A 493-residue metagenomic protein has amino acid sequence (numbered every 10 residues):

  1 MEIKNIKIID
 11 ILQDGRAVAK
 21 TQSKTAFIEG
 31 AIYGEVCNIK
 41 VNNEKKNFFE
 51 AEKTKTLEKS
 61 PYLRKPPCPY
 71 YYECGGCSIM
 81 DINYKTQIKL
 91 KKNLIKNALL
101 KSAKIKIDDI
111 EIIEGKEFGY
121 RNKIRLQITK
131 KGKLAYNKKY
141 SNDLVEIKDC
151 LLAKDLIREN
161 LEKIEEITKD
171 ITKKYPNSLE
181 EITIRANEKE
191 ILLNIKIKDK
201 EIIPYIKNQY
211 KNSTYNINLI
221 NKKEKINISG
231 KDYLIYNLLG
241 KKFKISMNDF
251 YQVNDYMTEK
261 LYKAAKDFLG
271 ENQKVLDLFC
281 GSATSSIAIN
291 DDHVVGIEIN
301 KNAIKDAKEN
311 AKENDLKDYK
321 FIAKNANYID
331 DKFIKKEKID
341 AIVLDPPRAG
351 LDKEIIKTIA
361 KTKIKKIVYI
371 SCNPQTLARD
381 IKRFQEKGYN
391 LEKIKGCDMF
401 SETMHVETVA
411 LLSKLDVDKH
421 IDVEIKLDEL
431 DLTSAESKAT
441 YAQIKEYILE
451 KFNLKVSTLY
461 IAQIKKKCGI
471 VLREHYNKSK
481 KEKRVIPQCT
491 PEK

Functional and structural regions predicted by a protein language model:
M1-Y70, A103: Terminal RNA-binding accessory module
E2-N5, I11-G15, D170, K198-T433 (+1 more regions): Rossmann-like S-adenosyl-L-methionine
A17-Q22, A135-K139, A307: Short, acidic/hydrophobic/Gly-rich beta-strand patch recurrent on exposed beta strands that often constitutes part
K55-P66, G75-N177, E188: Extended interfacial segments that mediate partner engagement and assembly in macromolecular machines
I110-E117, E180-I184, K222-E224, G396-M399: Short, solvent-exposed loop/turn elements at beta->coil junctions and helix N-caps that rim active or binding pockets
T440-F452, A462-C468: DNA-recognition alpha helix
L472-E482: Short Lys/Arg-enriched helix C-cap and helix-to-coil transition segments that create basic nucleic-acid-contact patches
